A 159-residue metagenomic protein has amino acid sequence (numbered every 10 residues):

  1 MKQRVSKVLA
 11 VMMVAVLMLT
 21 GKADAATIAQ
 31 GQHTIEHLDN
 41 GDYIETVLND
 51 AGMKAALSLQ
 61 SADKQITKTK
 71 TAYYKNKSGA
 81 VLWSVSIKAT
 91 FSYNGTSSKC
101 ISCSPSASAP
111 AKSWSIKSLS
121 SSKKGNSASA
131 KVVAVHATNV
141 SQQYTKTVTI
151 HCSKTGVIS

Functional and structural regions predicted by a protein language model:
M1-G79: N-terminal prepro-regions of secreted/extracellular proteins
S58-S159: Mature secreted bioactive peptide module from preproproteins
